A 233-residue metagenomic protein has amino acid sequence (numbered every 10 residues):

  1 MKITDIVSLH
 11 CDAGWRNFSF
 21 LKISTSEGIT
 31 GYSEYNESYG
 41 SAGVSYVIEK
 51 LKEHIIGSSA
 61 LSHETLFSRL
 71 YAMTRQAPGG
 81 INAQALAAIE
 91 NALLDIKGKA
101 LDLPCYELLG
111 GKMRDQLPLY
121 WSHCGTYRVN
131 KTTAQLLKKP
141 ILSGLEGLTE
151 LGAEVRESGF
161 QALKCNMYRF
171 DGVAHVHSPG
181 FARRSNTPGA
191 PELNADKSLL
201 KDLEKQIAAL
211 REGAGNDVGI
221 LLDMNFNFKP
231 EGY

Functional and structural regions predicted by a protein language model:
M1, A87, S158: Structured loop/turn residues at beta-strand edges in well-structured enzyme cores
M1-E37: Structured beta-strand/loop patches that form or line metal/cofactor-binding pockets in enzymes
M1-G14, L103-L117: N-terminal amphipathic alpha-helix/helix-capping segment at the start of soluble metabolic enzymes
V7, S24, N36, K97 (+2 more regions): Anionic group-transfer/hydrolysis microenvironments
L9, H54-S58, M73, A100 (+4 more regions): Change "in soluble alpha/beta enzymes" to "in soluble alpha/beta proteins
S26-L103, E107: Metal- or metallocofactor-binding catalytic centers and their adjacent structured scaffolds across diverse enzyme
Q116, W121-Y233: Metal-dependent enolase-superfamily TIM-barrel catalytic cores that perform enediolate-based chemistry
